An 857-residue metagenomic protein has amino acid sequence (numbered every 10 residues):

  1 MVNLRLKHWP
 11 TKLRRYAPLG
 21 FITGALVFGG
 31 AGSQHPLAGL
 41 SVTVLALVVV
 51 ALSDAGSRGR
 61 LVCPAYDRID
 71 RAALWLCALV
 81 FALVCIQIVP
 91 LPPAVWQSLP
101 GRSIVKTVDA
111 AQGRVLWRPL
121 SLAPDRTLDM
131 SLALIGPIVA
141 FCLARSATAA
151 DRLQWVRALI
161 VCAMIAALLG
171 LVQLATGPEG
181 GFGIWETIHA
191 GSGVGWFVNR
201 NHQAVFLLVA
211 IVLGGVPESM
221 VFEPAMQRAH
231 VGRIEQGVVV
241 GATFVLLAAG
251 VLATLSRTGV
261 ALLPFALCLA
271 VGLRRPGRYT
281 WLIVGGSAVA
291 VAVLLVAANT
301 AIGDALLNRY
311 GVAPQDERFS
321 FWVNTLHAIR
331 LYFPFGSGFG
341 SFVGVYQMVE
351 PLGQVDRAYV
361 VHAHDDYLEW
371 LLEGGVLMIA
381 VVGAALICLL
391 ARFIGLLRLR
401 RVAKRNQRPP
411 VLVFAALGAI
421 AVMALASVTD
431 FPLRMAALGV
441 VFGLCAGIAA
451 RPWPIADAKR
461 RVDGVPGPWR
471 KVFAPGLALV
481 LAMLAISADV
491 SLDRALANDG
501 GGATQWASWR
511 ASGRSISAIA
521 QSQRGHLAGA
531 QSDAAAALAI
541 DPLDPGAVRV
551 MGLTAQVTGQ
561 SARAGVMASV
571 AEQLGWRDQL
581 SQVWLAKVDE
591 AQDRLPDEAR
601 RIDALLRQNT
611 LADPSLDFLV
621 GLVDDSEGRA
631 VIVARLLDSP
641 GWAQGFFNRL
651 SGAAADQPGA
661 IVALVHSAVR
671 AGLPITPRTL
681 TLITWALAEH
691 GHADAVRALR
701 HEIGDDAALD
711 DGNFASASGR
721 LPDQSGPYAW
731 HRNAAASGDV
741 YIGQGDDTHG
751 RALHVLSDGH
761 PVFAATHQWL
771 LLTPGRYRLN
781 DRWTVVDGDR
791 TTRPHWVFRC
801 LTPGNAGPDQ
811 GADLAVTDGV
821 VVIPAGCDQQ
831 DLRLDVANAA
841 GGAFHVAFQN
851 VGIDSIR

Functional and structural regions predicted by a protein language model:
V2-V27, S41-A51, A72, F81 (+5 more regions): Alpha-helical transmembrane segments of multi-pass inner-membrane proteins
Q87, N199, F319-V360, Y367 (+1 more regions): TM-adjacent membrane-interface loops and short helices in multi-pass inner/ER membrane proteins
T300-A313, W469-Q505: Hydrophobic alpha-helical transmembrane segments in integral membrane proteins
T684-A734, V851-G852, R857: Extracellular carbohydrate-recognition regions
G712-G719, A765-D789, D818-V821, V851: Extra-cytoplasmic beta-strand recognition segments
G738-V762: Short carbohydrate-recognition loop motifs
R833-G842: Short beta-strand-plus-loop segments that form exposed binding edges in beta-rich domains
